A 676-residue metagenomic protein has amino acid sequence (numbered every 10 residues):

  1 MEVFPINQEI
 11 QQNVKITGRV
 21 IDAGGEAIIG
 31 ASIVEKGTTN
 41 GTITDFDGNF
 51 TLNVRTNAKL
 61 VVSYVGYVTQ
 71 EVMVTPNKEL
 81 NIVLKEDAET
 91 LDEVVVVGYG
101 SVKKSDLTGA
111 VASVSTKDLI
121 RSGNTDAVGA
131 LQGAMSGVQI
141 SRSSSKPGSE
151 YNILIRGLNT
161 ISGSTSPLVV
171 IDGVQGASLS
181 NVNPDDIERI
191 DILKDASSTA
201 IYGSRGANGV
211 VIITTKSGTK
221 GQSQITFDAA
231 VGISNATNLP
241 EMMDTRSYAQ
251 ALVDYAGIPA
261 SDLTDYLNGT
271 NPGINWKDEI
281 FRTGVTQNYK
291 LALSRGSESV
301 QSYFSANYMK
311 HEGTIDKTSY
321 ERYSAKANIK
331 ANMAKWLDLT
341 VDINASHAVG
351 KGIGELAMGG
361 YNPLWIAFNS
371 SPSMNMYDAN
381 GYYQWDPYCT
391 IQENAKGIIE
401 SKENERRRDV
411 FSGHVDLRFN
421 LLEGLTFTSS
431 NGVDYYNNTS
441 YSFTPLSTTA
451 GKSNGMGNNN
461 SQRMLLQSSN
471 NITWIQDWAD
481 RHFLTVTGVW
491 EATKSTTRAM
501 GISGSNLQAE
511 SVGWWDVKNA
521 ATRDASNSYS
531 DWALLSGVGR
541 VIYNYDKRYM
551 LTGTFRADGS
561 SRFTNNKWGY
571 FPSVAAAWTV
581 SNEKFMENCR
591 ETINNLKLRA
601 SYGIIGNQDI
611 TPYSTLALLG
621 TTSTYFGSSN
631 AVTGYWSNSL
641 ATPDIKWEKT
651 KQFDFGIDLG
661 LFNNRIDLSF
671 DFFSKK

Functional and structural regions predicted by a protein language model:
M1-K326, A331-N344, S412, W647: Short, small/polar-rich motifs associated with maturation and membrane association, primarily at protein termini
G18, I155, I171-V174, A327 (+2 more regions): Short, well-ordered amphipathic alpha-helices
T90, S105, T219-G273, G313-Y320 (+6 more regions): Surface-exposed loop/interface segments of Gram-negative outer-membrane beta-barrel transport/assembly proteins
I153, V211, L291, A327 (+9 more regions): Membrane-embedded beta-strands of outer-membrane beta-barrel proteins, especially the hydrophobic/small aromatic
T215-S217, R295-S297, Y308, A331 (+10 more regions): Residue-level signature of outer-membrane beta-barrel architecture
Y289-R295, L535-Y545: Structured alpha-helical segments in the cores of large, soluble enzyme domains
N565-F571: Short glycine/threonine-rich loop-to-helix capping motif typified by GTGT followed within a few residues by an Asp-Pro
